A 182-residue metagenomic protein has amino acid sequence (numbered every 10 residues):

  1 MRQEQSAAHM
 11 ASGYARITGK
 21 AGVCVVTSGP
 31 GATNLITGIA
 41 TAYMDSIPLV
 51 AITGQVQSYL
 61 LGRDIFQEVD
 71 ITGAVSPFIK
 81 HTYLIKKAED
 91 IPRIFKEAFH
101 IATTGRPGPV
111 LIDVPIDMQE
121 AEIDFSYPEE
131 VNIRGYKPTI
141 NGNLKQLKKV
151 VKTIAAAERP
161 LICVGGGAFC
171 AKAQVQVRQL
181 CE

Functional and structural regions predicted by a protein language model:
M1-E182: N-terminal alpha/beta PP-like core and its mobile active-site loop of ThDP/TPP-dependent enzymes
